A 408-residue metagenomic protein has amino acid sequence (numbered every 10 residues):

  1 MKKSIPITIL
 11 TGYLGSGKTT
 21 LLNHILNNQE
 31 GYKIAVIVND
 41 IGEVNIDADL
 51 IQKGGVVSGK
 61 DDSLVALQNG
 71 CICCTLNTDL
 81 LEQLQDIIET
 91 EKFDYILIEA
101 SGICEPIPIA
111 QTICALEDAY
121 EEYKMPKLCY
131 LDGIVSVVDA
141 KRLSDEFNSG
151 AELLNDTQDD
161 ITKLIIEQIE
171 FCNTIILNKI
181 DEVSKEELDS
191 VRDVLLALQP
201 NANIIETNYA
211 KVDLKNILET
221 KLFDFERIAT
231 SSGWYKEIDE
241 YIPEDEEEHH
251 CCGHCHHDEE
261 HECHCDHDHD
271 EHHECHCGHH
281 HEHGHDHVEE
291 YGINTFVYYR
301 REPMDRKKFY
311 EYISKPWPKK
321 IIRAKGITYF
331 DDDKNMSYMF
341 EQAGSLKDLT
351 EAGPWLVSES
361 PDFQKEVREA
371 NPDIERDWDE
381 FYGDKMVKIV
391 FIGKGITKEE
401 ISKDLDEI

Functional and structural regions predicted by a protein language model:
K2-K163: Nucleotide-state-sensitive switch-loop elements of NTP-binding domains
N23-H24, E82-D86, Q111, D189 (+4 more regions): Solvent-exposed alpha-helical segments within well-ordered globular domains of core cellular machineries
I37-N39, S136-D139, I176-K179, V297-Y299 (+1 more regions): Conserved beta-strand segments of the P-loop GTPase G domain that flank and frequently precede/overlap
D40, I134, I204, F309 (+1 more regions): A residue-level signal for conserved active-site and pocket-lining positions in enzyme catalytic cores
A48, N77, I107-A110, K185-D189 (+2 more regions): Conserved strand-to-helix beginnings and helix N-cap segments that scaffold or border functional pockets
D49-K53, L195, K403-D406: Short, aromatic/basic amphipathic alpha-helical patches
E99, V387-K394: Short, well-ordered beta-strand elements
L153-V387, I396-K398, E407-I408: C-terminal accessory "lid"/substrate-recognition subdomains
